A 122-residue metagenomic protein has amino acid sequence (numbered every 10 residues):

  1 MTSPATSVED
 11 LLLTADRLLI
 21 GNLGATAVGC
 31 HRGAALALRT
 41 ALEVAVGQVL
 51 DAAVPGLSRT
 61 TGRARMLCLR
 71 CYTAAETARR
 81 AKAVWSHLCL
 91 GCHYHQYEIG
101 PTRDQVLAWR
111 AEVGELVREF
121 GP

Functional and structural regions predicted by a protein language model:
M1, G56-P122: Long, charged low-complexity segments
M1-G29, G121-P122: Charged alpha-helical initiation segments
E9-R17, L36, T40-V44, K82-L90 (+2 more regions): Generic structural signal for well-ordered, non-membrane alpha-helices
I20-G24, L50, V54, Q96-Y97: Short, flexible helix-adjacent loops and helix caps
G21-G24, T40-A45, G62-C71: Short, mixed-charge, low-aromatic patches
G24-H31, E98, T102: Alpha-helical rod/repeat scaffolding segments in eukaryotic adaptors/tethers and long-chain four-helix cytokines
T26, G33, Q48, L57-R59 (+1 more regions): A general, composition-driven signal for non-globular sequence regions
H31-V54: Hydrophobic alpha-helical packing segments in soluble, helical-rich domains
